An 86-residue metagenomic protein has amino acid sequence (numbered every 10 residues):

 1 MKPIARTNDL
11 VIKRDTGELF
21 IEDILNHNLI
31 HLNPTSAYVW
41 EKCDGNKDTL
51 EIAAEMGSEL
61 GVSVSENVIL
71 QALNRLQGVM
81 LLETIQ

Functional and structural regions predicted by a protein language model:
M1-A37, E41: Acidic, low-complexity/disordered tracts enriched in E/D and polar residues
N28-Q86: Long, charge-rich, low-complexity alpha-helical segments
